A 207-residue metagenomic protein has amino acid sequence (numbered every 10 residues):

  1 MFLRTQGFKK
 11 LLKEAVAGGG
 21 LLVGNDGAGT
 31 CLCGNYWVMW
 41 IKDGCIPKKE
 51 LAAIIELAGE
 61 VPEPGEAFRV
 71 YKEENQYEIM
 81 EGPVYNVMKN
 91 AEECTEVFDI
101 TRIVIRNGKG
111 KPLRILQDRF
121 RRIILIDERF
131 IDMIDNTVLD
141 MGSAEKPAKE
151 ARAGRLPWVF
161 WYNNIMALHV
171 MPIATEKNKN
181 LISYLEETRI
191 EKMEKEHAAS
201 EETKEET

Functional and structural regions predicted by a protein language model:
M1-I41: Intrinsically disordered, low-complexity linker/loop segments enriched in Gly/Pro and charged/polar residues
G34-W37, K42-D43, A52-T207: C-terminal functional regions that serve as terminal interaction/effector modules
I46: Flexible glycine-rich active-site/ligand-binding loops centered on an Asp-His dyad
